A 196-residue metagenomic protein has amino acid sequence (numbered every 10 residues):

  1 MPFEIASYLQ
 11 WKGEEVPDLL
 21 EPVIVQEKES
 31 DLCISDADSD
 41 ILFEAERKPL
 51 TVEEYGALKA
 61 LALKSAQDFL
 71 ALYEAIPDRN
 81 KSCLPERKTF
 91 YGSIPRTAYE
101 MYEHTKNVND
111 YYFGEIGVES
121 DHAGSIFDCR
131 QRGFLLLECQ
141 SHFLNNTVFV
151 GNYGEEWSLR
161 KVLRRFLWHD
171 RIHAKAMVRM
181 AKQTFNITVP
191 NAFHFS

Functional and structural regions predicted by a protein language model:
M1-V23, R79-F127, N152-S196: Short, contiguous alpha-helical
F3-E54: Short, charged, surface-exposed hinge/linker loops at domain edges that act as mobile lids or interdomain connectors
L19-D36, A60-D68, F90-E100, F127-Q140: Phosphate-binding glycine-rich loops and adjacent basic patches that engage nucleotide phosphates, nucleic-acid
S35-P49, K59-E86, Y102-Y111: A short mid-domain helix/strand-loop element embedded in enzyme catalytic domains that forms or borders the active-site
S39-L42, E46, E53, P85 (+4 more regions): Generic preference for well-ordered secondary structure
K48-A75, D121-V150, W157-A176: Acidic/histidine-rich alpha-helical segments that form the ligand environment of transition-metal centers
